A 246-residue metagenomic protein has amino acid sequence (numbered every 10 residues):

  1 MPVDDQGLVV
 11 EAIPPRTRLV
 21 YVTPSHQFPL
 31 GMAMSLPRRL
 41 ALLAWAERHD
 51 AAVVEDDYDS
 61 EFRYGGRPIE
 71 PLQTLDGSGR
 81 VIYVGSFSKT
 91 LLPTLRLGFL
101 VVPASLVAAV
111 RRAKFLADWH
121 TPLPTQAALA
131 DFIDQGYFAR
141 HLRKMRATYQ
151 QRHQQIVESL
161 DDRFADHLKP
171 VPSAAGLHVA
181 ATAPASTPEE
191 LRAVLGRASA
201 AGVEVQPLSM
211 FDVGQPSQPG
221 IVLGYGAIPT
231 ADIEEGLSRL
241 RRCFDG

Functional and structural regions predicted by a protein language model:
D4-Y64: Active-site phosphate-binding strand-loop segment of PLP-dependent enzymes
R48-H49, G79, A201: Helix C-cap/helix->beta junction micro-motif
T74-A109, T121-P124: Active-site PLP attachment segment
V102, A180-T187, V205-F244: Conserved PLP-binding active-site segment of the aspartate aminotransferase-like
R111-A117, Q135-V157, S186-P188: Structural signature of PLP-dependent enzymes
A147-V157, L168-A183, L191-V194: Conserved glycine-rich beta-strand-loop-beta hairpin in the small C-terminal domain of fold type I
R192-S199, L237-R241: Short amphipathic alpha-helices in soluble, non-transmembrane regions that often serve as interface/regulatory elements
